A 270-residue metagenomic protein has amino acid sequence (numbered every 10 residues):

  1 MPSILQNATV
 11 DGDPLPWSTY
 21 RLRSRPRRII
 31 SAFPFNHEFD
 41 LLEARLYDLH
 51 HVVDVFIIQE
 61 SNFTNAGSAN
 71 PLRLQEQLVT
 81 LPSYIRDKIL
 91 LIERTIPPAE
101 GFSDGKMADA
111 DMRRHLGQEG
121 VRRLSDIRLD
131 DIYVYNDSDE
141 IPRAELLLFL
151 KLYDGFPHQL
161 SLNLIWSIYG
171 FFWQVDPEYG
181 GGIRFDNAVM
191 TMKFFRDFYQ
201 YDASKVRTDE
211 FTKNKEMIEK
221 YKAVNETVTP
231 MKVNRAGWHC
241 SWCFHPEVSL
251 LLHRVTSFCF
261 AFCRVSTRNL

Functional and structural regions predicted by a protein language model:
M1-A32, L270: Juxtamembrane luminal stem/stalk of type II transmembrane Golgi/ER carbohydrate-processing enzymes
L15, Y20-P26, F63-N136, R143-L148: Active-site-proximal specificity loops/subdomain of glycosyltransferases
S31-N36, Q59-E60, Y135-S138, L162-I165: Short His-Asn-centered micro-motif
F33-Y47, H51, S61-F63: Active-site beta-to-alpha loop of glycosyltransferases that engages the nucleotide-sugar donor
E140-N269: Conserved catalytic core of nucleotide-sugar-dependent glycosyltransferases
